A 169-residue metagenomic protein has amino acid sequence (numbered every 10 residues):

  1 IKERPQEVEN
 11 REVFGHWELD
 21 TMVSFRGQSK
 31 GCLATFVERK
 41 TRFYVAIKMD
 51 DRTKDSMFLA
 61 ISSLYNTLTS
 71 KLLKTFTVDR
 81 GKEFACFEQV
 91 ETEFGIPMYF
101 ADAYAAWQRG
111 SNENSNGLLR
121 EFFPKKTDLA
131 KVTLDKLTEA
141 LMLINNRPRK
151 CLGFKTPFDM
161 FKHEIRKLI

Functional and structural regions predicted by a protein language model:
I1-L33: Mobile-element integrase/transposase regions, centering on the N-terminal DNA-binding/Zn-coordinating module
D20, F36, R42, I61 (+4 more regions): Mobile genetic element proteins and their domesticated derivatives, centered on retroelements and DNA transposons
F25, S29, A46-S70: Active-site beta-loop-alpha junctions of metal-dependent nucleic acid enzymes, especially the RNase H-like/DDE
S29, C86-Q89, S111: Short, well-ordered secondary-structure micro-motifs
S29-G31, R39-Y44: Coil-to-beta-strand transition motifs
T41-F43, L68-L73, F122-F123: Short, surface-exposed connector motifs at secondary-structure boundaries
K71-F84, Y104: Acidic/histidine-rich, metal-coordinating catalytic segments
E91-M98, D102-I169: Charged alpha-helix within mobile-element recombinases
